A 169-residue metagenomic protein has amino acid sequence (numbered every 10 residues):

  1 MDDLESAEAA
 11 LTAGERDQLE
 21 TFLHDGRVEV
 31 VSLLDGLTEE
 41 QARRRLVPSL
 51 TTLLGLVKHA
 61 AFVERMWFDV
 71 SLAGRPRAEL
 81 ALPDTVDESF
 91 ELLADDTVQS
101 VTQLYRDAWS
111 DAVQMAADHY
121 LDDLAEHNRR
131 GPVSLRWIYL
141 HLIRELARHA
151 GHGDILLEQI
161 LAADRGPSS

Functional and structural regions predicted by a protein language model:
M1-A9, R16-D35, E39-D87, E126-S169: Short, contiguous alpha-helical
G14-L19, T97-Q99: Active-site rim elements
E88-E126, S134-L142: Acidic/histidine-rich alpha-helical segments that form the ligand environment of transition-metal centers
